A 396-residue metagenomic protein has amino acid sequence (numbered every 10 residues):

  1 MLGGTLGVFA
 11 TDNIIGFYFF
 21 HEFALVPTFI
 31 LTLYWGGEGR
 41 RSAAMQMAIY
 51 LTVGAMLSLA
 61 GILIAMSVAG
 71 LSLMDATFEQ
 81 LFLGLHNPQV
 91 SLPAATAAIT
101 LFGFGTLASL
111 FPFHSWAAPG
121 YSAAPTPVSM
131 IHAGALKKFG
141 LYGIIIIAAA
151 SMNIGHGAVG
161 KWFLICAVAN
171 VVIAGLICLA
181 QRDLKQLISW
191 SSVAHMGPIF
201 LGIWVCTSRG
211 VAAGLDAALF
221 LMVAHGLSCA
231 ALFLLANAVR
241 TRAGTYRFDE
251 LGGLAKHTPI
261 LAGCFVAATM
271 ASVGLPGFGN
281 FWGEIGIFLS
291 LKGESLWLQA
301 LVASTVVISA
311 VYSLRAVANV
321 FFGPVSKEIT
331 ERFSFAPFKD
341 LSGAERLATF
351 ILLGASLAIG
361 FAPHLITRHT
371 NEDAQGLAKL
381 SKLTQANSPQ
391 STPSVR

Functional and structural regions predicted by a protein language model:
M1-T5, N170-A174, I287: Hydrophobic, membrane-inserted alpha-helices
G4-A95, T106, I177-R247: Alpha-helical multi-pass transmembrane bundles of energy-transducing inner-membrane proteins
F23, A55-H114, I144-W162, V205 (+5 more regions): Juxtamembrane/interfacial segments at transmembrane-helix boundaries in multi-pass membrane proteins
T28, G61-I62, F113, G140 (+6 more regions): Hydrophobic/aromatic residues in alpha-helical transmembrane segments
A43-Q46, A124-G134, Y246-G263, L298-T305: Membrane-interface alpha-helices at helix entry/exit sites of multi-pass transporters
A98-G105, H132, W162-V172, L219-V223 (+4 more regions): Hydrophobic alpha-helical transmembrane segments of multi-pass membrane proteins
F111, C229-L235, L298-P337: Predominantly late transmembrane helices and immediately cytosolic-facing juxtamembrane segments
K339-T370, V395-R396: Glycine- and aromatic-enriched alpha-helical transmembrane segments of multi-pass membrane proteins
